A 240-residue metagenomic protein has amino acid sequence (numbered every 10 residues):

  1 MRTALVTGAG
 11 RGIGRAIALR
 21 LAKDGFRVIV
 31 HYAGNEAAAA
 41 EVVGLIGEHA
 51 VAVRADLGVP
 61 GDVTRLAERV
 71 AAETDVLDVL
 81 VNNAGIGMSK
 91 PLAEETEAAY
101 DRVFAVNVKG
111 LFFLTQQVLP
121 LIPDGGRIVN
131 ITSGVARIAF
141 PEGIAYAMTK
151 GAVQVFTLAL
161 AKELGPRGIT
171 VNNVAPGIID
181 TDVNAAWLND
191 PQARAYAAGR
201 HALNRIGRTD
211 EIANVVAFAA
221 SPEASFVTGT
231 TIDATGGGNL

Functional and structural regions predicted by a protein language model:
G10-R11: Conserved glycine-rich cofactor-binding loop
P91-L92, T96-D101, A197: Substrate-binding pocket helix/loop in short-chain dehydrogenase/reductase
T115, T149, T157: Active-site helix of classical SDR
P120-L121, K162-P166, S225: Alpha-helical segment proximal to the catalytic Tyr-Lys
S133: Residue(s) in the substrate-gating loop at a strand-loop-helix junction that position the organic substrate next
I138, A217, T228-L240: Short C-terminal tail/terminal secondary-structure segment of NAD(P)H-dependent dehydrogenase/reductase domains
H201-I212, E223: A conserved structural motif in NAD(P)-dependent oxidoreductases
